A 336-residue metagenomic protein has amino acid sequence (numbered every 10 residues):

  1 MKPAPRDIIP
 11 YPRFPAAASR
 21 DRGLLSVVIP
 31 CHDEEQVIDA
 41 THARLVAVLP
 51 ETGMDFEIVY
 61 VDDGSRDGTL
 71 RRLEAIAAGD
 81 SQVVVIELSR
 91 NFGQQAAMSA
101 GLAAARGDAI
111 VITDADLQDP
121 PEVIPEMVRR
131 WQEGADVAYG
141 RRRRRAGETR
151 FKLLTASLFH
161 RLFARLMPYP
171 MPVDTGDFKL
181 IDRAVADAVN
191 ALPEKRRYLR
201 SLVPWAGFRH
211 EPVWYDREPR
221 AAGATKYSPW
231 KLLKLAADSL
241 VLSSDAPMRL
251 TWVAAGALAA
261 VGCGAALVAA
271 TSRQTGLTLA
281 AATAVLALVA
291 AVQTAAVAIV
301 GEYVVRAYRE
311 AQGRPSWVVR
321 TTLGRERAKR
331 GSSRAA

Functional and structural regions predicted by a protein language model:
K2-D21, Y198-A336: Hydrophobic helical membrane-anchoring modules
K2-T149: Structured catalytic core of nucleotide-sugar glycosyltransferases
P30, L88-R90, K179, W252 (+2 more regions): Short conserved micro-motifs on helix faces and helix-strand junctions that flank and scaffold key functional residues
A40-A43, A47, R71, S157-H160 (+2 more regions): Generic recognition of well-ordered alpha-helical segments within structured catalytic/regulatory domains
A47, E51, A75, G79 (+6 more regions): Conserved amphipathic alpha-helical interaction elements at protein-protein interfaces in regulatory, energy-coupling
I86-R90, Q94-A104, Q118-L199, E218-A237: Acceptor/aglycone-binding surface of glycosyltransferases and processive sugar-polymer synthases
